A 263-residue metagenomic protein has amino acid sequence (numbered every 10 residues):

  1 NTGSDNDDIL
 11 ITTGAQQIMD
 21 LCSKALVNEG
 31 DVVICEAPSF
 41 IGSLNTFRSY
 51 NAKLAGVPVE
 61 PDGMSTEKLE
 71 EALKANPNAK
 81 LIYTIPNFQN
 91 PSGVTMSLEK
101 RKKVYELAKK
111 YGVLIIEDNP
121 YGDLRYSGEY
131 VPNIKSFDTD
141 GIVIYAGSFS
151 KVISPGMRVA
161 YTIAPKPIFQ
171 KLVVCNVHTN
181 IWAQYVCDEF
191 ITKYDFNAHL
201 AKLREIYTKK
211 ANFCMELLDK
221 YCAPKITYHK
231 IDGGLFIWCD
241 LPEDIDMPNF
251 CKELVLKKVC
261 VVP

Functional and structural regions predicted by a protein language model:
N1-Y111, G122-F137, Y207: Conserved core of the PLP fold type I
C35, G56, I115-E117, C187 (+1 more regions): Hydrophobic residues in well-ordered beta-strands that form the structural core
A79-L81, V113-L114, I144, V159 (+1 more regions): Short, Asp-centered acidic motifs that coordinate Mg2+ and/or phosphate in catalytic or ligand-binding sites
P120, V255-P263: Conserved PLP cofactor-binding pocket of PLP-dependent enzymes
S136-E205: Conserved core segment of the aminotransferase class I/II
A164, W238-I245, V261-P263: Conserved PLP-binding active-site segment of the aspartate aminotransferase-like
E205-M215, T227-D240, M247, E253: Conserved glycine-rich beta-strand-loop-beta hairpin in the small C-terminal domain of fold type I
